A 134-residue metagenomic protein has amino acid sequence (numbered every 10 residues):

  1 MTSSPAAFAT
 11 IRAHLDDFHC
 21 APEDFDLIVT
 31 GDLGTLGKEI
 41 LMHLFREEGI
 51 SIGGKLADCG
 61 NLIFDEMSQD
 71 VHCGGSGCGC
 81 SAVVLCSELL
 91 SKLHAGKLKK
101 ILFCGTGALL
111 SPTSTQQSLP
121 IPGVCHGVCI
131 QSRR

Functional and structural regions predicted by a protein language model:
M1-S4, D26-R134: Claisen-condensing/thiolase-fold acyl-transfer catalytic domains that form or cleave C-C bonds in fatty acid
P5-A9: A general structural motif
T10-D24, K92-L93: Phosphate/pyrophosphate-binding loops at sites that engage ATP/ADP/AMP, CoA/4′-phosphopantetheine, polyphosphate
